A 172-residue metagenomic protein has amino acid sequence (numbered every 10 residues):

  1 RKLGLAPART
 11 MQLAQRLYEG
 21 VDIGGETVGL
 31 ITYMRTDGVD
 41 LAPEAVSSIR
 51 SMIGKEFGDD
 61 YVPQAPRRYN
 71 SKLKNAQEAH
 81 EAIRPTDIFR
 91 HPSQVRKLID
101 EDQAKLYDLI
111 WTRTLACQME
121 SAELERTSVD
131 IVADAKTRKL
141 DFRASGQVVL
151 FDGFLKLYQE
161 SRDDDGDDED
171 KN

Functional and structural regions predicted by a protein language model:
R1-N172: Core catalytic DNA strand-manipulation module of type IA topoisomerases
